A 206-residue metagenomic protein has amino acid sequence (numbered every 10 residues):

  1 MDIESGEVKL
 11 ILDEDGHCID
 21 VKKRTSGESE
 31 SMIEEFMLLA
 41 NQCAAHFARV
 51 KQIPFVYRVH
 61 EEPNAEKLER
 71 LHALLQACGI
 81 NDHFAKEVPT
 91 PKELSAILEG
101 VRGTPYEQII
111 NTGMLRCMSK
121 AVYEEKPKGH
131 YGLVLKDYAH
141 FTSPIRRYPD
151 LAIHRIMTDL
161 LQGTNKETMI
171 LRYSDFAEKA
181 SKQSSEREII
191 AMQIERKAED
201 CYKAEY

Functional and structural regions predicted by a protein language model:
M1-Y206: Electropositive polyanion-binding surfaces
